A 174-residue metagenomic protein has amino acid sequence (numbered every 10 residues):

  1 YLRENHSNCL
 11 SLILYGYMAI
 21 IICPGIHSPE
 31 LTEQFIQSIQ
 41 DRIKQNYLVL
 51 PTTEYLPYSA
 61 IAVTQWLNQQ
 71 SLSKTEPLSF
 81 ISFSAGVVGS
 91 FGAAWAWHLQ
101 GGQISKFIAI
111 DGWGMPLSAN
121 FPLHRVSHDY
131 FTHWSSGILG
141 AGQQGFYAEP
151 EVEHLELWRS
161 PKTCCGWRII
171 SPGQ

Functional and structural regions predicted by a protein language model:
M18-E76, R125-H133, G137-Q174: Active-site catalytic motif of lipid deacylating hydrolases and related acyltransferases
T64-G145: Serine-dependent carboxylesterase/thioesterase catalytic core of lipase-like alpha/beta-hydrolase/SGNH enzymes
